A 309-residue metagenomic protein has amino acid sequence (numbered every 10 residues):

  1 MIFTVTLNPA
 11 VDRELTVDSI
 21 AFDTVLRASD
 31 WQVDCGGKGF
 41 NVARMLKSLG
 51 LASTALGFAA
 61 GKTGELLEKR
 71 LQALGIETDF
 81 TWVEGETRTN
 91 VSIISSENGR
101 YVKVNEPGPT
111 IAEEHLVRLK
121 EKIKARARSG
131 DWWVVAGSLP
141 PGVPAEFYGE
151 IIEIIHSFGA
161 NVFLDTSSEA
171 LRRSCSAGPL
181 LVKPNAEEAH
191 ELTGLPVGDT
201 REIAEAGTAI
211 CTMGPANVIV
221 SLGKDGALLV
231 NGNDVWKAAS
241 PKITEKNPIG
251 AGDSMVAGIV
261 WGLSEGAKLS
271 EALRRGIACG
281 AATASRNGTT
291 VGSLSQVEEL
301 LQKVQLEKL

Functional and structural regions predicted by a protein language model:
M1-L56, G64-L66, T244: Glycine-rich phosphate/adenosyl-contacting loop at the front of the ribokinase-like
I2, A52-S53, T78, V162 (+2 more regions): Hydrophobic anchor at the start of a short beta-strand that flanks the dinucleotide cofactor-binding loop
V5-P9, F58-G61, V83, S96 (+2 more regions): Cofactor-binding loop segments of dinucleotide-utilizing enzymes, especially the Rossmann-like FAD- and NAD(P)+-binding
T24, S48-G130, E299-L309: Conserved N-terminal subdomain of the carbohydrate kinase-like
L46, N185, G252: Short, conserved phosphate/pyrophosphate- and ester-handling motifs at nucleotide-, phospho-/glycolipid
S53-A55, G75-T81, L180-H190, W236-K242: Short hydrophobic/aromatic-enriched beta-strand-loop microsegments
W132-I203: Conserved beta-alpha-beta core of the PfkB/ribokinase-like small-molecule kinase fold
S157, R172, T200-L309: Conserved phosphate-binding/catalytic region of the ribokinase-like
